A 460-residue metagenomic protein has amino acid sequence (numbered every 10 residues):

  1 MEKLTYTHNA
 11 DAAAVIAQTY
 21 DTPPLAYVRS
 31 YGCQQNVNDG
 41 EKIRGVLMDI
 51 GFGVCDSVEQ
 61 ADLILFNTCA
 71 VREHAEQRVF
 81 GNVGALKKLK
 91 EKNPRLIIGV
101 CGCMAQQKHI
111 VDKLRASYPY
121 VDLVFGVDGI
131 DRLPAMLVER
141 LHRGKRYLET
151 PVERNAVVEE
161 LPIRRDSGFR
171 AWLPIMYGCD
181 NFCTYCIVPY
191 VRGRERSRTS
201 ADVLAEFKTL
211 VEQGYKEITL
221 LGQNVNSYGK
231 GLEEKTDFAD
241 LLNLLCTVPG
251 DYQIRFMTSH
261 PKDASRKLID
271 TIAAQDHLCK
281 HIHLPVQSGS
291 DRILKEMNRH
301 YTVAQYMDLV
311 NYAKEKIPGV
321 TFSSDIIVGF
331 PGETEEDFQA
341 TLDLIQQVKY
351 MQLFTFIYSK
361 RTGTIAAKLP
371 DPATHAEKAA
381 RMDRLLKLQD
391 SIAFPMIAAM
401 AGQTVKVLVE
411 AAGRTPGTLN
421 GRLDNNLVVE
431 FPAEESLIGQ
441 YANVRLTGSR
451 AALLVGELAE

Functional and structural regions predicted by a protein language model:
M1-Y228, K267, I282, A304-E315 (+5 more regions): Proteins enriched for Cys/Gly/acidic motifs involved in redox and nucleic-acid/cofactor modification
A12, K368-E460: Terminal RNA-binding accessory module
C33, G229-C246, G250, M297-H300 (+1 more regions): Radical SAM enzyme [4Fe-4S]-AdoMet core and its adjacent flexible, acidic and glycine-rich loops/tails across
L47, L114-R115, L245, I272 (+2 more regions): Hydrophobic C-terminal alpha-helix "anchor/cap" residues
I98-V100, Q107-H109, E212-E335, Q346: Conserved SAM/AdoMet-binding glycine-rich loop
A116-Y118, R140-R143, T236-F238, I272-A273 (+2 more regions): Short, hinge-like loop/turn segments at secondary-structure boundaries
D166-F169, C179-N181, L278, S288 (+5 more regions): Short flexible coil/turn linkers enriched for glycine and charged/polar residues that connect secondary-structure
C183, V203, L220, F256 (+6 more regions): Conserved, mostly hydrophobic/aromatic
